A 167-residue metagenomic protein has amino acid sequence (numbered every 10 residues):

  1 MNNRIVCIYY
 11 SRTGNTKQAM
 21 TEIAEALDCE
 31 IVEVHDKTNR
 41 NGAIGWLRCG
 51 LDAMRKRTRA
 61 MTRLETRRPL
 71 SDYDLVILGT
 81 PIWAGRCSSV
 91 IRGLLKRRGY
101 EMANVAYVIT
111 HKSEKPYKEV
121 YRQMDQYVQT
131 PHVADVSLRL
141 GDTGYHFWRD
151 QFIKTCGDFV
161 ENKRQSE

Functional and structural regions predicted by a protein language model:
M1-L78, G85-C87, R92, K154-E167: N-terminal beta1-alpha1-beta2 submodule of the flavodoxin-like/Rossmannoid cofactor-binding fold
I5, A103-Y107: Hydrophobic beta-strand segments of well-ordered beta-sheets in folded domains
T13, T38, W83-A84, K112-K115 (+1 more regions): Solvent-exposed loop/turn segments at secondary-structure junctions within structured extracellular/periplasmic domains
L70-S71, K96-A103, V128-Q129: Short, conserved loop/helix-junction motifs that constitute active-site signature segments in enzyme catalytic cores
L78-G79, Y107: Redox-cofactor binding/interface segments in oxidoreductases and associated redox assembly factors
V90-K96, V120-R122, D150-I153: Charged helix-capping and loop-helix junction motifs
A106-D142, H146-F147: Short, glycine-/small-residue-rich phosphate/pyrophosphate-handling segment
V133-E167: Glycine-rich phosphate/pyrophosphate-binding loop and the adjoining helix
